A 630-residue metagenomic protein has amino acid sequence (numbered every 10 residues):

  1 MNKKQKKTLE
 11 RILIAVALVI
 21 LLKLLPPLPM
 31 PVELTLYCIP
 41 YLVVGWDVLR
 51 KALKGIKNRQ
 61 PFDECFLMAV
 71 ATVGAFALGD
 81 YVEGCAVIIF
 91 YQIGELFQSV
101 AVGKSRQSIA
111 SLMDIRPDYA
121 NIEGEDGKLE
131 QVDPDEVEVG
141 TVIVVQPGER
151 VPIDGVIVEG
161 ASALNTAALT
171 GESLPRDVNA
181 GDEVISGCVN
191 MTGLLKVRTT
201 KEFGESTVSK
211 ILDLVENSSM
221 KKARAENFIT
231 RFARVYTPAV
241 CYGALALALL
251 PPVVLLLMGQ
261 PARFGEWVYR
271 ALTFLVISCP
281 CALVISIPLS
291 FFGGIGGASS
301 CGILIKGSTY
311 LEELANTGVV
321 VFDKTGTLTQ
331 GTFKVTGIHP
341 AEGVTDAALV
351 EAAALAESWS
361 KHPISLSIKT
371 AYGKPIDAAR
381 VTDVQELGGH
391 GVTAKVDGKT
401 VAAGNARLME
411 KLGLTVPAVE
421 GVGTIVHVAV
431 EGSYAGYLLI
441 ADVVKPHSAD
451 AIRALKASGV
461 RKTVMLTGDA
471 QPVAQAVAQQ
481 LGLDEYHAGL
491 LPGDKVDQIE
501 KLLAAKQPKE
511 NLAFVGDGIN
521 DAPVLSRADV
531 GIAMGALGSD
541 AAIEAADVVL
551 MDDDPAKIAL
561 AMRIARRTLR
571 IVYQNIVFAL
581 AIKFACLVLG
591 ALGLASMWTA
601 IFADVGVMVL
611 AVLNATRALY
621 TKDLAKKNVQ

Functional and structural regions predicted by a protein language model:
M1-N2, I20-P29, D47, K51-G55 (+12 more regions): Membrane-embedded alpha-helical bundles of multi-pass transporters
M1-P26, M30-V32, V102, D126-L129 (+7 more regions): Flexible metal-binding regulatory segments at protein termini and peripheral loops
I12-V16, N227-M258, R270-F291, Y573-F602: Bilayer-spanning, highly hydrophobic alpha-helical transmembrane segments
K23-P27, L36-E123, E136-I143, R150 (+5 more regions): Actuator/coupling domain of P-type ATPases
A52, D80, A101, A120 (+26 more regions): Residue-level signature of catalytic and energy-coupling elements of molecular machines, predominantly ATP/GTP-dependent
L53-P61, F97-A110, L289-S308, T616-Q630: Juxtamembrane helix-loop transition segments at the membrane interface in multi-pass membrane proteins
D63-M68, S108-E123, A298-T325: Membrane-cytosol interface motif
S111-L112, D126, S308-V530, R563-R566 (+1 more regions): Cytosolic catalytic headpiece
